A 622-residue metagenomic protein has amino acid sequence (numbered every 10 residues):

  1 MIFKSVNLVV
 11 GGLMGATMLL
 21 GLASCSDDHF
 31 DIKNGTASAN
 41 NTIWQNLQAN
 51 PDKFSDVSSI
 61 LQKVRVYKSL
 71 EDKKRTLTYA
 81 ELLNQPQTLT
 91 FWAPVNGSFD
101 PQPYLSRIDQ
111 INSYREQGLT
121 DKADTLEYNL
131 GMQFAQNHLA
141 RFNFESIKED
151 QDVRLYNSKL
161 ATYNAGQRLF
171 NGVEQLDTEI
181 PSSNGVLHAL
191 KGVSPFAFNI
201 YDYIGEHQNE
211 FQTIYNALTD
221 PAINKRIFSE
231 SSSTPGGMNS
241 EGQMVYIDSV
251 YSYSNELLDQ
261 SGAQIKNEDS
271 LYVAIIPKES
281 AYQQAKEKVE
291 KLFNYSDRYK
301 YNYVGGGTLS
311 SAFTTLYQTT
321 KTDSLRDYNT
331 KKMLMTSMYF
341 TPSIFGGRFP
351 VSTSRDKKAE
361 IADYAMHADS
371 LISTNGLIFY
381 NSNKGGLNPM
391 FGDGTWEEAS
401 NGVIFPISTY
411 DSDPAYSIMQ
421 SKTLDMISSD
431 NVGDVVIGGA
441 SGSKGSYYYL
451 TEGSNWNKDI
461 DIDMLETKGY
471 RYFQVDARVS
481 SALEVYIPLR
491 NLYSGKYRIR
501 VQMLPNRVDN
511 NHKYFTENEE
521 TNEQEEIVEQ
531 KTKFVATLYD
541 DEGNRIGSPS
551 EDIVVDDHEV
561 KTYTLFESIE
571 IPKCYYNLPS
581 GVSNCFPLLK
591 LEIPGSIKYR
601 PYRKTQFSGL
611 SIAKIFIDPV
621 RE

Functional and structural regions predicted by a protein language model:
M1-L13: Bacterial N-terminal signal peptides that target proteins for export
F3, C25-E622: Mature, structured domains of secreted/extracytosolic soluble proteins
M14-L19: Hydrophobic helical h-region of N-terminal Sec-dependent signal peptides in bacterial secretory/periplasmic proteins
L20-S24: C-terminal motif of bacterial Sec signal peptides marking the signal peptidase cleavage site
